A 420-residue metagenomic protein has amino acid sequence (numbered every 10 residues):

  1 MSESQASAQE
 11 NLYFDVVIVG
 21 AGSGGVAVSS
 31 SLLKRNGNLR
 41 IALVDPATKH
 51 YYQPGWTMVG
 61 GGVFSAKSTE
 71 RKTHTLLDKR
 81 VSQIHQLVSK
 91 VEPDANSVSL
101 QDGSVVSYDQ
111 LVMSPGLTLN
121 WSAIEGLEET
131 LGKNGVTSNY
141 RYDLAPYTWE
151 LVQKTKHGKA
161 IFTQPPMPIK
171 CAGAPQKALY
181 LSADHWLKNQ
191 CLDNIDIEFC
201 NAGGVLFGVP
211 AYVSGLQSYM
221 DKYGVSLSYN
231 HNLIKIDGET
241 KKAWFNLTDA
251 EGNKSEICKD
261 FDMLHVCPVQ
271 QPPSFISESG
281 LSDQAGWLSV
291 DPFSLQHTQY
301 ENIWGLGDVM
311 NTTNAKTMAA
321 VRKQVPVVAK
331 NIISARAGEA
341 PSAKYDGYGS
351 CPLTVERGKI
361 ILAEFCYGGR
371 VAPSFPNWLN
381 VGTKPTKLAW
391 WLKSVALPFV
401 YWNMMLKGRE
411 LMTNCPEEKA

Functional and structural regions predicted by a protein language model:
S2-F14, V81-Q190, E251-K254, H265: FAD-binding core/adjacent interface of flavoenzyme oxidoreductases
S2-S82, P166-P210, C415: Beta1-alpha1 glycine-rich phosphate/pyrophosphate-binding loop at the start of Rossmann-like nucleotide-binding domains
S4, N120, E128-K156, D260-K323: FAD-site-proximal beta/loop scaffold in flavoenzymes
L12, L362-A420: C-terminal auxiliary extensions adjacent to catalytic cores
N38, V81-V91, A95-V98, V106 (+2 more regions): A Rossmann-like FAD-binding core segment of flavoenzymes
G286-W304, V355-F375: FAD-binding beta-loop-beta segment adjacent to the flavin cofactor pocket
L306-V355, E364: A conserved FAD-binding loop/helix module that cradles the flavin
